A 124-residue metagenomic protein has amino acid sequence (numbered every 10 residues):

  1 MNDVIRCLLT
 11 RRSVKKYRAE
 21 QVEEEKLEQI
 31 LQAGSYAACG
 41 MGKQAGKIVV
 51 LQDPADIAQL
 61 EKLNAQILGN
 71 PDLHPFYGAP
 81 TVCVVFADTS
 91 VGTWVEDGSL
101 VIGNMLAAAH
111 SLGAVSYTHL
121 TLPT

Functional and structural regions predicted by a protein language model:
M1-T81: N-terminal amphipathic, basic helical "cap/leader" segment at the start of enzyme domains
I30, G34, M105, T118: Aromatic/hydrophobic pocket-lining residues that form π-stacking "cages" and hydrophobic walls in ligand
V82-F86: Active-site-flanking beta-strand signature of metal-NTP-handling nucleotidyl enzymes and homologous cyclase-like
S90-E96: Short pre-catalytic strand/loop immediately N-terminal to key active-site residues, enriched for Gly-Thr
S99-V101: Charged helix-capping and loop-helix junction motifs
A107-S111: Short hydrophobic alpha-helices that are characteristic scaffold elements of the AMP-binding
V115: Residue-level detector of anion-binding/catalytic polar loops
T118-T124: Conserved small/polar residues in nucleotide/adenosyl-binding loops
